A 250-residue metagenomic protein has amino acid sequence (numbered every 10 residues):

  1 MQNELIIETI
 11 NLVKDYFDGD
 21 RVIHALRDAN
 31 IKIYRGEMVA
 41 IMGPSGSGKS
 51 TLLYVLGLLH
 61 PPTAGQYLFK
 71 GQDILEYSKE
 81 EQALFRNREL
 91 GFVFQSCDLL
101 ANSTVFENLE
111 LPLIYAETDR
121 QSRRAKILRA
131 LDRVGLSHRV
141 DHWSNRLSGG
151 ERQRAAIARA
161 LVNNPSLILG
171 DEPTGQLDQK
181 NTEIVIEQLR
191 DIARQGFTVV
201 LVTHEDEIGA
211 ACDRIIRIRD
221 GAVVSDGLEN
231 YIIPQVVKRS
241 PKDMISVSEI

Functional and structural regions predicted by a protein language model:
M1-Q2: Short, low-complexity, intrinsically disordered N-terminal peptides in bacterial proteins
L5-I218: ABC family nucleotide-binding domain
A222-S248: Conserved beta-strand-loop-alpha-helix hinge in the C-terminal portion of ABC ATPase nucleotide-binding domains
